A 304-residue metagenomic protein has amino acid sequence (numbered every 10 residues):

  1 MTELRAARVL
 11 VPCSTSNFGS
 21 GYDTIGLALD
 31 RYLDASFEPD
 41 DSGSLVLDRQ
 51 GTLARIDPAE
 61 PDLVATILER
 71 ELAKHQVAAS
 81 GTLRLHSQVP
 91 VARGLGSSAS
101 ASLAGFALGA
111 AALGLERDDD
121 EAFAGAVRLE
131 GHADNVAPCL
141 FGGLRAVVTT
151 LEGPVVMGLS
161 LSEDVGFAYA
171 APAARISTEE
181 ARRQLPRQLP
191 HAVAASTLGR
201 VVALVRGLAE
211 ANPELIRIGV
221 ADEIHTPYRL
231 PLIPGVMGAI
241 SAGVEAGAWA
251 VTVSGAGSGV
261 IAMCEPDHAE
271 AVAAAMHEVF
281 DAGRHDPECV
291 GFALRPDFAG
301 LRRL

Functional and structural regions predicted by a protein language model:
M1-E3, N17, G26-L29, H75-Q76 (+9 more regions): Solvent-exposed alpha-helices and their adjacent loops that cap or buttress functional pockets in soluble metabolic
M1-R93, A111, L115-R117, P296-A299 (+1 more regions): ATP-binding N-lobe of GHMP and related small-molecule kinases
R31, D41, V89, G143 (+4 more regions): Glycine-rich beta-alpha junction loops
R31, L95-D118, L140-G142: DPxDG-like acidic metal-binding loop motif
P39, T149, P172, A262-P266: Short beta-strand-to-loop capping motifs
R117-V165, P231, V251-V253, S258-I261: Alpha/beta catalytic cores of group-transfer enzymes, especially the acyltransferase/condensing modules of polyketide
A168-P231: Active-site rim beta-loop-alpha module in soluble metabolic enzymes
L208-L304: Glycine-rich, charge-dense phosphate/pyrophosphate-binding loop(s) and the adjacent flexible "lid"/catalytic subdomain
